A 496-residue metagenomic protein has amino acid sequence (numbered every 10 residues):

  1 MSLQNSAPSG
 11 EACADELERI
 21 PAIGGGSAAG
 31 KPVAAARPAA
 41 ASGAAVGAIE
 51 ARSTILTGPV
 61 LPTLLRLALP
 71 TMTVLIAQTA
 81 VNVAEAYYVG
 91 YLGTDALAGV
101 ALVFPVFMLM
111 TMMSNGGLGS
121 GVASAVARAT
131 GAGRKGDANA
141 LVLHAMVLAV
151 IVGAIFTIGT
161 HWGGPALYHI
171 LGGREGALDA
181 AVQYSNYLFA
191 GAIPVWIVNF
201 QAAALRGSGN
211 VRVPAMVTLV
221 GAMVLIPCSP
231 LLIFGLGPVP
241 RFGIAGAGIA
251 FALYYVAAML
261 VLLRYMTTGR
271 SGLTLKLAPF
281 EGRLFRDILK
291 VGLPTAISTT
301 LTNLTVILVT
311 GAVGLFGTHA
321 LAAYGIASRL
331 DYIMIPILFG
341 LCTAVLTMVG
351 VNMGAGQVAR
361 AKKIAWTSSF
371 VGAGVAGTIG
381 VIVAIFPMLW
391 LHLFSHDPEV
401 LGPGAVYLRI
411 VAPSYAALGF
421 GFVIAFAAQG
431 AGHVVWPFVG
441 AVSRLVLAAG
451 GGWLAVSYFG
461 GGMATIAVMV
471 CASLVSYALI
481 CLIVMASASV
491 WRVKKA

Functional and structural regions predicted by a protein language model:
S2-A68, V126-I193, V224-L231, V239-L293 (+2 more regions): Short alpha-helical transmembrane segments in multi-pass integral membrane proteins
R66-E85, Y187, V198, G221 (+3 more regions): Transmembrane helical elements of multi-pass membrane transporters/channels
T71, L75, A86-Y87, F104 (+18 more regions): Transmembrane alpha-helix boundary and packing residues in multipass membrane permease domains and related
I76-A98, Y168-E175, L231-F242, T300-I333 (+3 more regions): Helix-terminus/linker motif at the lipid-water interface of multi-pass membrane proteins
V89-G90, A127, R206, P214 (+8 more regions): Helix-capping/transition residues at the boundaries of transmembrane alpha-helices and the short helical linkers
V89-M108, G176-A180, I244-A245, I249 (+7 more regions): Interfacial/gating helices of multi-pass transporter permease domains
L97-I158, V195-G209, V213-P214, A323-P387 (+1 more regions): Small-residue-rich hydrophobic transmembrane alpha-helices
G119, A123, L188-R206, P214-A222 (+5 more regions): Short runs within selected transmembrane alpha-helices of multi-pass transporters and secretion channels
